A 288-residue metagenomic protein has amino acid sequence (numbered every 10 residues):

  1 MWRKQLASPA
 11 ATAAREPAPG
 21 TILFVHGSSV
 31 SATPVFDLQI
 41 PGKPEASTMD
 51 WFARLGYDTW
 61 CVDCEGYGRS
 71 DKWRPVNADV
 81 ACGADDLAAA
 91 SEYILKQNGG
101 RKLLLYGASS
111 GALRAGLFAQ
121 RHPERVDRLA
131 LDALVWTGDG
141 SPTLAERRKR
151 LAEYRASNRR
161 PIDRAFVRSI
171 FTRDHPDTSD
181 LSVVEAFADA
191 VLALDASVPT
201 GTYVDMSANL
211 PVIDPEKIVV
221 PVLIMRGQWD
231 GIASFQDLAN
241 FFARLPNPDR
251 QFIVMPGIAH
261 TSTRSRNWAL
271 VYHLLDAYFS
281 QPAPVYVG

Functional and structural regions predicted by a protein language model:
S8-Y57: Short, surface-exposed "cap/lid" segments of acyl-processing enzymes
T33-P34, V62-A78, H260: Glycine-rich "HGGG/HGxG" loop immediately N-terminal to the catalytic nucleophile of the alpha/beta-hydrolase
A84-K102: Conserved acidic catalytic loop of the alpha/beta-hydrolase fold
R101-Y106, S110-T137: Conserved hydrolase catalytic core segment
Q120, L129-N158: Flexible "cap/lid" loop of the alpha/beta hydrolase fold
L144-M225: Alpha/beta-hydrolase
G231-D237: Conserved alpha/beta-hydrolase "acid-adjacent" motif
I258-A269: Catalytic histidine-centered segment of alpha/beta-hydrolase-like enzymes
